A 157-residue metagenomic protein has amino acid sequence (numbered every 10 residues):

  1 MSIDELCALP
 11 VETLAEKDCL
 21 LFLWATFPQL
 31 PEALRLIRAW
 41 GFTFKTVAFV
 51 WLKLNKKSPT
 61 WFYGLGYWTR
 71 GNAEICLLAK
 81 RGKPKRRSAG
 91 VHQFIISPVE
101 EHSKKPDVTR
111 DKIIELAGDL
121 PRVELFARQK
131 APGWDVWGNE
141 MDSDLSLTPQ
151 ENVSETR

Functional and structural regions predicted by a protein language model:
M1-R157: Class I S-adenosyl-L-methionine-dependent methyltransferase catalytic core
